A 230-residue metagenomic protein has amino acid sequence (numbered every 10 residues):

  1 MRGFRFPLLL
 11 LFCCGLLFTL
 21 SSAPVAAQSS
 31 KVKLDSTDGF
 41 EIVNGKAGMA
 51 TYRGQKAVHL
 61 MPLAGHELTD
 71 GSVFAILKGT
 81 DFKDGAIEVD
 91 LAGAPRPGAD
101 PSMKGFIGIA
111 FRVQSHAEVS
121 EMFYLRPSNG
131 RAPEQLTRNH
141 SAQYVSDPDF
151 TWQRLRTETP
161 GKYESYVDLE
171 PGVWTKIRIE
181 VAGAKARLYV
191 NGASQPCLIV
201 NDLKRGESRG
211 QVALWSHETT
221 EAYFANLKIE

Functional and structural regions predicted by a protein language model:
M1-F6: N-terminal secretory signal peptides that target proteins for export/translocation
P7-S21: Bacterial N-terminal signal peptides
A26-E230: Extracellular glycan-recognition regions
